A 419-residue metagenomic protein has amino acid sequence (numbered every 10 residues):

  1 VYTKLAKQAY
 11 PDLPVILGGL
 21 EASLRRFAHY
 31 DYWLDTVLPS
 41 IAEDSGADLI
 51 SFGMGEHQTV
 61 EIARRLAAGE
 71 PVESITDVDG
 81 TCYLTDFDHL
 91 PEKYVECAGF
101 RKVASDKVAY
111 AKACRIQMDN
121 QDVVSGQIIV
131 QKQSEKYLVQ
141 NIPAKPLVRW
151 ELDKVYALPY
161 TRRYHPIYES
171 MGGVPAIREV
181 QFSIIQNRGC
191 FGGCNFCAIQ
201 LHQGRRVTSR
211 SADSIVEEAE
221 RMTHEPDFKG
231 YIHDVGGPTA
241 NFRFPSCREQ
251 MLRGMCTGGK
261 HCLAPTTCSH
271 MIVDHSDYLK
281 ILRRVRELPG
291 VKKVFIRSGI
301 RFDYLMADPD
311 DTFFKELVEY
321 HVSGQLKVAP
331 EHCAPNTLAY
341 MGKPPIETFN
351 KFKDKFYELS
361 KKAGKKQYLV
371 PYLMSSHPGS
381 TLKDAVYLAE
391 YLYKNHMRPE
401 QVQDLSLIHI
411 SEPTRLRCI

Functional and structural regions predicted by a protein language model:
V1-Q133, Q140-N141: Glycine-rich beta-alpha loop elements in corrinoid/cobalamin-binding modules across cobalamin-dependent enzymes
L13, R221-V370, M374-P378: Conserved SAM/AdoMet-binding glycine-rich loop
D48, I215, V328, V402: Conserved, mostly hydrophobic/aromatic
E73-E92, A98, M118, A144 (+2 more regions): Terminal amphipathic helices with adjacent charged low-complexity linkers/tails
V108-S183: N-terminal [4Fe-4S]-dependent radical SAM core
M171-A198, Y231: N-terminal pre-triad scaffold of radical SAM enzymes
P378-Y393: Catalytic cores of alpha/beta
S406-I419: Residue-level detector of conserved catalytic or cofactor/ligand-binding positions in enzyme active sites
